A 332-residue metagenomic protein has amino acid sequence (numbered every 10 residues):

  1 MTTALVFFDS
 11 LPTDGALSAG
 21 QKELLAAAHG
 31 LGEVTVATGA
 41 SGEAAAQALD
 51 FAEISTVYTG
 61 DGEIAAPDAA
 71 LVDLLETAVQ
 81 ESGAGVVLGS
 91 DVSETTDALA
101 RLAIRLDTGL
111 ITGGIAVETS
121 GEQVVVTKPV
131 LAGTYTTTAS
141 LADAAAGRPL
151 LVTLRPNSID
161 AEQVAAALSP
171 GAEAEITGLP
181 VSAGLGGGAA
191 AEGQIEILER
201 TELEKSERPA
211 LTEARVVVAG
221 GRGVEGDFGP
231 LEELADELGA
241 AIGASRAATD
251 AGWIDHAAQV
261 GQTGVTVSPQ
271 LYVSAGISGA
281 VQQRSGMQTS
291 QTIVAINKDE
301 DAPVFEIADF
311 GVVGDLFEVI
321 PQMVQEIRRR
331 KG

Functional and structural regions predicted by a protein language model:
M1-G332: N-terminal glycine-rich FAD/FM-binding segment characteristic of electron-transfer flavoproteins
